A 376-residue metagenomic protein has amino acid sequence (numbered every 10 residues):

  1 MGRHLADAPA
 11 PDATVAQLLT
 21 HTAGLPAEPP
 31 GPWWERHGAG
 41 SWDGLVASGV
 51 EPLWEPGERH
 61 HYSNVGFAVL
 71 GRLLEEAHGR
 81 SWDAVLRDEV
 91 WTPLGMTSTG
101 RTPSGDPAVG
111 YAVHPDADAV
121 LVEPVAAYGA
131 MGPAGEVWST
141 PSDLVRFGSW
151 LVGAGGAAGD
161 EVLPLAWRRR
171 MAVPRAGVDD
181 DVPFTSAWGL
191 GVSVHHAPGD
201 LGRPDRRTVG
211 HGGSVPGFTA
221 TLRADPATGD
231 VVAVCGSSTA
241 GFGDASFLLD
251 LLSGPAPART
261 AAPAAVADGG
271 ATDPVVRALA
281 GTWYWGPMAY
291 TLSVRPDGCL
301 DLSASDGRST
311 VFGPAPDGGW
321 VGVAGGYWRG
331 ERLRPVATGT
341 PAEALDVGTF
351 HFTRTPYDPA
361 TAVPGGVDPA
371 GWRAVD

Functional and structural regions predicted by a protein language model:
M1-P9: Short, glycine/proline-biased beta-turn/loop segments that scaffold the active-site neighborhood
A8-P216, T221: Short, surface-exposed loop or secondary-structure junction motifs that flank catalytic or metal-binding residues
P115, H196-G199, P226-T228, R295-D297: Short acidic-glycine loop/turn motifs at beta-strand connectors
D118-V120, D230, G319: Residue-level signal for well-ordered, solvent-exposed loop/turn and beta-edge residues enriched in charged/polar side
P204, F247-D376: Peripheral terminal and inter-domain segments
G212, G236-S237, D306, G326: Residue-level structural signal for beta-strand termini and adjacent loop
T221-A224, T228-S238, D346-T349: Short, well-ordered beta-strand elements
A233-S238, F242-L251: Acidic (E/D-rich), amphipathic helical modules within compact regulatory domains
